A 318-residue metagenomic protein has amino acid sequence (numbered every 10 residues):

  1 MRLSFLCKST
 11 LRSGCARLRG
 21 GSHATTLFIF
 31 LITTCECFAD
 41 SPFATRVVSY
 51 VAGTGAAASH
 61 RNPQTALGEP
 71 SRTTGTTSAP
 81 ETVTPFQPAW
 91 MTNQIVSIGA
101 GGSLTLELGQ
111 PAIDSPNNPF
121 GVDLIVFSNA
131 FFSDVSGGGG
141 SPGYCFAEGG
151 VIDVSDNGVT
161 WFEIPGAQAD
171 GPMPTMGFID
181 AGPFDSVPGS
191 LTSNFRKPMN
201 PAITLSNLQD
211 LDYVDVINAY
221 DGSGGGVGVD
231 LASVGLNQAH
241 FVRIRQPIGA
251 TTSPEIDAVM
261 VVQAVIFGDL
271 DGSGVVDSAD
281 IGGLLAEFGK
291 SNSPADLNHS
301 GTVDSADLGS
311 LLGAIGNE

Functional and structural regions predicted by a protein language model:
M1-G20: N-terminal secretory signal peptides that target proteins for export/translocation
C7, E36, F267-G268, G313 (+1 more regions): RTX-like calcium-binding, glycine/aspartate-rich low-complexity repeat tracts
S22-E36: Bacterial N-terminal signal peptides
F38-G150, G166-V265: A domain-level signal for the mature, folded cores of soluble proteins
W161-I164: Tryptophan-centered short beta-strand motifs
L270-N292, S300-E318: Alpha-helical segments with a strong preference for the paired helices of cellulosomal dockerin domains
L297: Flexible, glycine/charged-enriched surface loops at secondary-structure junctions
